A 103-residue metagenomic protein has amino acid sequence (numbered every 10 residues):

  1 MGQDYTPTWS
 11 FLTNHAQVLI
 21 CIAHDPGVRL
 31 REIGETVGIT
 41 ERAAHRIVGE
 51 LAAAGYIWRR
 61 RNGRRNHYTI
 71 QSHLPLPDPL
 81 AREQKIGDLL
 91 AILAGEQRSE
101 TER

Functional and structural regions predicted by a protein language model:
M1-Q3, P75-R103: Amphipathic alpha-helical dimerization/coiled-coil segments that flank or bridge DNA-binding/regulatory modules
D4-H15, R29, R61-Q84: Short, cationic-aromatic polyanion-contact patches
A16-C21: Pre-recognition alpha-helix immediately N-terminal to the DNA-recognition helix within helix-turn-helix or winged-helix
E35, A52-A53: Alpha-helical residues within the helix-turn-helix
R42: Key DNA-contact positions within bacterial/archaeal DNA-binding proteins
V48-G49: Short, hydrophobic-biased segments on the C-terminal half of alpha helices that form "recognition helices"
